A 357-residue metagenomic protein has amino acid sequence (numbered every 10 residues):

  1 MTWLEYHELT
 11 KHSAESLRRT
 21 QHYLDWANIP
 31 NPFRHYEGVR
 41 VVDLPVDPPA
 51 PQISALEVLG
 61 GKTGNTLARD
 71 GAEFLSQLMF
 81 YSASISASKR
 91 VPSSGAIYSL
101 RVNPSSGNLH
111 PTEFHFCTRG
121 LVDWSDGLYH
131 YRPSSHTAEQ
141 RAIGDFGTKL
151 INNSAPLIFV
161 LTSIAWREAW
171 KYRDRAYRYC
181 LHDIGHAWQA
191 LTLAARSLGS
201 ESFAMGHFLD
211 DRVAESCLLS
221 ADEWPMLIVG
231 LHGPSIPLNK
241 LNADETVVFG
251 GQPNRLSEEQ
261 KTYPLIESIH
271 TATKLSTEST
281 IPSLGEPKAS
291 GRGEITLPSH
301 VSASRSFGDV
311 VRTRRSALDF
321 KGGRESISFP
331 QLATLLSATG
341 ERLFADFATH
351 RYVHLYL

Functional and structural regions predicted by a protein language model:
M1-L357: N-terminal accessory segments that position/regulate proteins before the catalytic core
